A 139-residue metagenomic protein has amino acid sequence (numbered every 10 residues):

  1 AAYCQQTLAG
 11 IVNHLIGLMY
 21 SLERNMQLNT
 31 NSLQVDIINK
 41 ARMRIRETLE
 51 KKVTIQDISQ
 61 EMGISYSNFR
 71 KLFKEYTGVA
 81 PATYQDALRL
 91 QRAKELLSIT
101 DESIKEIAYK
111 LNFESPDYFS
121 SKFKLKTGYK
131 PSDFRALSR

Functional and structural regions predicted by a protein language model:
A2-G10, I16-M43, E47, K51 (+2 more regions): Short, Lys/Arg-enriched, Trp-marked, Pro/Gly-tolerant hinge/linker segments that flank
M43, E47, K51-K52, Q56 (+2 more regions): Terminal helix-turn-helix DNA-binding modules in bacterial transcription factors
E61-M62, L111-N112, F123: Core residues of bacterial helix-turn-helix
Y129-A136: Short, basic/aromatic-enriched C-terminal tail that caps enzymatic domains
